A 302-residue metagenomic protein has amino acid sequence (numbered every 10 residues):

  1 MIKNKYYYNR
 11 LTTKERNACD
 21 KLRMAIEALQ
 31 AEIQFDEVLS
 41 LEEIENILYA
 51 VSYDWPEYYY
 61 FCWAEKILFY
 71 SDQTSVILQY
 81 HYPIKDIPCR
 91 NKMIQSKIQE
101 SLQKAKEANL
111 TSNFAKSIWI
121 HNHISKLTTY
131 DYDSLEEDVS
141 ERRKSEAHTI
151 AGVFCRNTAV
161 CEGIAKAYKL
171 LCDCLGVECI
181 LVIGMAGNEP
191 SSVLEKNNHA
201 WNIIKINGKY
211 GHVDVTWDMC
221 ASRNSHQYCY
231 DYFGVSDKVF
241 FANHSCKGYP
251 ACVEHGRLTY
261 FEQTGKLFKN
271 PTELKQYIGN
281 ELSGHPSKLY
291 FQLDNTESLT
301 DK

Functional and structural regions predicted by a protein language model:
M1-A31, Y130, S134-V139, Q263-F291 (+1 more regions): An N-terminal amphipathic alpha-helical segment
M1-S101, L299-D301: Linear, non-domain "peripheral" regions
R10, D20-L22, C89, C155-A159 (+2 more regions): Alpha-helix capping and helix-loop boundary segments enriched in small/acidic/polar residues
P83-V153: Secondary-structure boundary elements
I94, K116, V160, I164 (+1 more regions): Hydrophobic (often cysteine-bearing) scaffold residues that line and stabilize catalytic clefts of nucleotide/cofactor
I150-I164: A short, highly charged nucleic-acid-interacting micro-segment common to nuclease and nuclease-linked defense proteins
G163-K238: Hydrophobic/aromatic-rich core segments of domains that either
H226-K302: Low-complexity, Gly/Ser/Thr/Pro-rich intrinsically disordered linker/tail segments
